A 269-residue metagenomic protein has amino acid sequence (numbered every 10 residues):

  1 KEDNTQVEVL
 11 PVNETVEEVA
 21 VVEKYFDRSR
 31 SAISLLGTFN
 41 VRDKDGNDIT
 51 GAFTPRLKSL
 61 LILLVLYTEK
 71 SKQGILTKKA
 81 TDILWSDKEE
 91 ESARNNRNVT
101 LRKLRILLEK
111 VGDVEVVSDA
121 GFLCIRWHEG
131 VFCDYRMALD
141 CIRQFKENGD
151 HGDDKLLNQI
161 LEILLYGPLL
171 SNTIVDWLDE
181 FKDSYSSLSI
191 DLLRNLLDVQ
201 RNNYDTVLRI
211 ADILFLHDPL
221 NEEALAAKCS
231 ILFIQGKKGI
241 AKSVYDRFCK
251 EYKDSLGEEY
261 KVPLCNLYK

Functional and structural regions predicted by a protein language model:
K1-R56, S118-F122: Short boundary/linker motifs that mark transitions into or out of structured domains
D48-L84, L104: Short amphipathic alpha-helical recognition elements used for nucleic-acid or partner binding across transcription
R94, D150-L157, Y204-D205, K238: TPR-repeat structural position
G112-H151, S186-S189, L264-K269: A short linear beta-strand->loop->alpha-helix hinge motif most characteristic of winged-helix/helix-turn-helix
M137, Q144, S189-L196, L214 (+2 more regions): Structural register within alpha-helical repeat arrays
I142-L178, F248-Y252, L256-G257: Short acidic-capped amphipathic helix/loop micro-motif used as an active-site/signal-coupling element
S171-H217: Alpha-helical adaptor scaffolds
